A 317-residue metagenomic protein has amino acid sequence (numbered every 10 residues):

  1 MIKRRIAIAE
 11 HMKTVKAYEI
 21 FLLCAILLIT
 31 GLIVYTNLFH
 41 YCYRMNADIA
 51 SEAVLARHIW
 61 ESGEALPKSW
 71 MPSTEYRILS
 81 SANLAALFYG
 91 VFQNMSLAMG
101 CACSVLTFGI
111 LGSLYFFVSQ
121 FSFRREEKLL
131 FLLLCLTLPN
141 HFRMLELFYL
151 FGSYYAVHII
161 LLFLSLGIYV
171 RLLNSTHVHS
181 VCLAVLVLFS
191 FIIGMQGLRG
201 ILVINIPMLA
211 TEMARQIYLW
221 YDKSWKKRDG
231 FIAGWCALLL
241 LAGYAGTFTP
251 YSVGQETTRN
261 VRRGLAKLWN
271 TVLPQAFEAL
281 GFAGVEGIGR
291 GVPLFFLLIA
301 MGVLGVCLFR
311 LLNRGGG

Functional and structural regions predicted by a protein language model:
M1-I33: Start-transfer (signal-anchor) and selected internal transmembrane alpha helices of multi-pass inner/ER membrane
C24-L27, C101-E127, L164, L304-L308: Transmembrane-helix motifs of polytopic, lipid-linked glycan transferases
F39-A47, W60-N83, L97: Membrane-proximal lumenal/periplasmic loop motifs of glycosylation machinery
T74, I78, R125-L173: Membrane-interface micro-motifs in multi-pass membrane enzymes
N83-L106, I110, F121-F123, G284-I288: Juxtamembrane segments of multi-pass membrane glycosylation machinery that transfer sugars from lipid-linked donors
G112, E212-W220, P293-G316: Hydrophobic, aromatic-rich transmembrane alpha-helices and their immediate juxtamembrane boundary segments
V181-P207, L241: Membrane-interface alpha helices of multi-pass inner-membrane proteins
V203-L238: Perimembrane helix-loop-helix junctions
